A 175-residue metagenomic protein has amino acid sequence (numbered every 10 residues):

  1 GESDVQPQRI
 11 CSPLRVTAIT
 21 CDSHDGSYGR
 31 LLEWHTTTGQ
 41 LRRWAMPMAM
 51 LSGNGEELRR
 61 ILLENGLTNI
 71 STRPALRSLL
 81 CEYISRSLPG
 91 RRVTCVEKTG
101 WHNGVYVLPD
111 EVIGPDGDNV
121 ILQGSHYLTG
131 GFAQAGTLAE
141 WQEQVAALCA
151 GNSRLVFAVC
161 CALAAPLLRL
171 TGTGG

Functional and structural regions predicted by a protein language model:
G1-C149: Conserved glycine-centered beta->alpha loop in an early N-terminal alpha/beta scaffold
R154-R169: Contiguous, well-ordered alpha-helical segments that form the cores/surfaces of helical PPI scaffolds
T171-G175: Catalytic or ion-translocation cores adjacent to nucleophile or general acid/base/metal-coordination motifs in diverse
